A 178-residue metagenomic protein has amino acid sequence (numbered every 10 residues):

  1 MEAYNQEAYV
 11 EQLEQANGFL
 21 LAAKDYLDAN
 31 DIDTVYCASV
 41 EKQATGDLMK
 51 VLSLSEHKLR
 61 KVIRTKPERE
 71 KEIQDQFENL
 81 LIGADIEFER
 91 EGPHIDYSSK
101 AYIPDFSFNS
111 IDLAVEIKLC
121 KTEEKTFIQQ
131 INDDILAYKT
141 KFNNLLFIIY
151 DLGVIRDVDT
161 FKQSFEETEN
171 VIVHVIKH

Functional and structural regions predicted by a protein language model:
Y4-E68: Interdomain/boundary linker segments immediately adjacent to catalytic/signaling cores
N5-E11, Q15-G18, L152-H178: Domain-level recognition of nuclease-like catalytic cores that cleave nucleotide substrates
E68-Q76: A generic alpha-helix signature
D75-E78, G83-S110, E123-T126: Active-site metal-binding core of divalent-cation-utilizing nuclease and nuclease-like domains
L119-E166: Catalytic cores of nucleic-acid endonucleases
